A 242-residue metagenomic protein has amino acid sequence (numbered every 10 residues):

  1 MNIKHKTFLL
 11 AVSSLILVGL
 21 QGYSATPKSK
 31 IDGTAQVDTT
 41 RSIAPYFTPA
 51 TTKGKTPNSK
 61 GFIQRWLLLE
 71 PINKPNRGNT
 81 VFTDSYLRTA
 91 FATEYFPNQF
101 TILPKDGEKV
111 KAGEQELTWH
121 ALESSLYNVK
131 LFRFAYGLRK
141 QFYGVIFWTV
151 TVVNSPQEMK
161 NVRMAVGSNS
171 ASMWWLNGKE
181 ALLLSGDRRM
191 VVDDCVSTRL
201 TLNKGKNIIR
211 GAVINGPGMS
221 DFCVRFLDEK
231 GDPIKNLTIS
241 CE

Functional and structural regions predicted by a protein language model:
N2-L10: Bacterial N-terminal signal peptides that target proteins for export
L10-G19: Bacterial N-terminal signal peptides
A25-V129, A212-E242: Accessory carbohydrate-binding/adhesion or oligomerization-edge regions at the termini of glycan-active proteins
R133-G137, W148-V150, D193-S197: Short structured motifs
Q141-N154: Short beta-strands within extracellular/lumenal beta-sheet-rich domains
S155, M164-S168, V213-N215: Non-cytosolic beta-sheet module surface loops
K160-W175, I209: Aromatic-lined ligand-binding clefts that engage carbohydrates, nucleic acids, or primary amines
L176-V224: Beta-strand-rich ligand-recognition modules
